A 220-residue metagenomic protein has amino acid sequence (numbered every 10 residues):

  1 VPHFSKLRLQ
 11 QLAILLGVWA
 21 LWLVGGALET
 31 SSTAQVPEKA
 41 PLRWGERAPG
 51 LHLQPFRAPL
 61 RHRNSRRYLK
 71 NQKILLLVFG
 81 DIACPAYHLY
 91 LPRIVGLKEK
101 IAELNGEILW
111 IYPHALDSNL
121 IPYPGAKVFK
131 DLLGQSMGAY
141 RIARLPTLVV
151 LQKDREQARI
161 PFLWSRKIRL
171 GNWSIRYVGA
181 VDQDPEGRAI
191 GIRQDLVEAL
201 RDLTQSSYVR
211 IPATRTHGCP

Functional and structural regions predicted by a protein language model:
H3-L16: Bacterial N-terminal signal peptides that target proteins for export
A13-G26: Bacterial N-terminal signal peptides
T33-R67: N-terminal "domain-start" segment that seeds a small globular fold
H52, Y123-W164, L170-G171, I175-R176: Short, internal strand/loop/helix patches that form the active-site neighborhood or redox-interaction surface
S65-H88, L200: Short active-site neighborhood of thiol/selenol oxidoreductases, capturing the structured segment around
Q72-L75, L104-E107, A126, L145-P146: Loop/turn elements at helix/coil->beta-strand transitions in domains of secreted/extracellular proteins
H88-A139: Structural microenvironment flanking redox-active thiols in thiol-disulfide oxidoreductases
W164-P220: Thiol-/selenol-based redox modules, centered on thioredoxin-like and closely related oxidoreductase domains
